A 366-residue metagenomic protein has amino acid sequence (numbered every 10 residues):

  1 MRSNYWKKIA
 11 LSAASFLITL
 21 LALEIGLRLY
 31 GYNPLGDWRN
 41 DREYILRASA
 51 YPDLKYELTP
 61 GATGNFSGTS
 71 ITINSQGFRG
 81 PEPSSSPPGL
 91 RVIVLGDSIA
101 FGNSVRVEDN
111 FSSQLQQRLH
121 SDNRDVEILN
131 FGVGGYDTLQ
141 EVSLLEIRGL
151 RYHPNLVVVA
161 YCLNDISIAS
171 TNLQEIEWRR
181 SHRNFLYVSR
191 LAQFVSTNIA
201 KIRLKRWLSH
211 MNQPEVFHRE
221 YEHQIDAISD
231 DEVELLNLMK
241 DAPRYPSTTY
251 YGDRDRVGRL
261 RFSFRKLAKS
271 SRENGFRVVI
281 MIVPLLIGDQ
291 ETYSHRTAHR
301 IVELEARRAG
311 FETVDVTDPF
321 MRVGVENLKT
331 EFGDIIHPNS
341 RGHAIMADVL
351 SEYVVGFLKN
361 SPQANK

Functional and structural regions predicted by a protein language model:
L11, E312, F332-K366: Histidine-centered active-site loop/cap adjacent to the catalytic His in serine esterases/O-acetyl transfer systems
L11-G26: Hydrophobic membrane-insertion alpha-helices, especially the h-region of bacterial N-terminal signal peptides
E24, D97, E141, V157 (+4 more regions): Generic structural signal for small/hydrophobic residues in well-ordered secondary structure, especially within
I25-W38, A169: Helix-to-loop transition at the C-terminal end of transmembrane segments
Y32-R118, E232, L238-M239, F320-G324 (+1 more regions): Membrane/wall-proximal cationic-aromatic binding patches
N65, S70, S85-I93, I99-N184: Conserved SGNH/GDSL esterase-like catalytic core that processes O-acyl groups on lipids and polysaccharides
C162-L304, R308-F311, V316-N327: Serine-dependent acyl-ester chemistry module
